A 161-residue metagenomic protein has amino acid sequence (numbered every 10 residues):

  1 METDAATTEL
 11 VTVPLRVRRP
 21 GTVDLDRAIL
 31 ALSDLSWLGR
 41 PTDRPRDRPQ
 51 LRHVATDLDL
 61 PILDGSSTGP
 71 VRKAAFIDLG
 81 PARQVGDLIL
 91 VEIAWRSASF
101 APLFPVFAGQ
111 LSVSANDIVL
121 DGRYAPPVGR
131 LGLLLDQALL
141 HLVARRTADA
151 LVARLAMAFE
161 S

Functional and structural regions predicted by a protein language model:
M1-V71: Hydrophobic ligand-binding cavity/cleft-lining segments
E2-A5, V85-D87, G129: Short amphipathic alpha-helical segments, especially helix-boundary/capping motifs
P14-L30, D47-L51, F76-L90, V113-D117 (+1 more regions): Solvent-exposed, well-ordered amphipathic alpha-helical segments that flank/support binding or catalytic loops
L30, F104-A108, L131-L135: Surface-exposed beta-strand edges and their flanking turn/coil or helix-capping segments
D34-W37, Q110-A115, Q137-L142: Short, low-complexity, polar/charged sequence segments that are solvent-exposed and flexible
R40-P49, P61-A115, R123-A125: Hydrophobic-ligand binding "helix-grip"
A125-S161: A conserved amphipathic terminal alpha-helix motif
